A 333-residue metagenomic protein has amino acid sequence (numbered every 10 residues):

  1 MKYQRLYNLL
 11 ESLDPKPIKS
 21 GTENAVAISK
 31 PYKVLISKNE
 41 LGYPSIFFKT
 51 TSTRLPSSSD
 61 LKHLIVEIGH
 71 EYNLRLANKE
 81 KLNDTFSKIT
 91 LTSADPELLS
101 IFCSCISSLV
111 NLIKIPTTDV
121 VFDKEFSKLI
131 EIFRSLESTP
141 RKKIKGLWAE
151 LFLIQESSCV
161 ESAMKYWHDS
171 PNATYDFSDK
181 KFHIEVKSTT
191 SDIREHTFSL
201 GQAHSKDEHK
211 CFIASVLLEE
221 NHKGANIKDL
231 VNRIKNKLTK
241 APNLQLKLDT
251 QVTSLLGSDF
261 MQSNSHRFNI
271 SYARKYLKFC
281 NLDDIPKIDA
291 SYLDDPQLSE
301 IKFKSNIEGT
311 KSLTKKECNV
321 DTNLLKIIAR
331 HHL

Functional and structural regions predicted by a protein language model:
M1-N172, T189-L333: Nucleic-acid endonuclease domains
P44, H183-I184: Hydrophobic residues embedded in beta-strands of well-ordered beta-sheets
D176-H183, T190: Active-site beta-strand-loop-beta-strand hairpin of nuclease catalytic cores that positions key catalytic residues
